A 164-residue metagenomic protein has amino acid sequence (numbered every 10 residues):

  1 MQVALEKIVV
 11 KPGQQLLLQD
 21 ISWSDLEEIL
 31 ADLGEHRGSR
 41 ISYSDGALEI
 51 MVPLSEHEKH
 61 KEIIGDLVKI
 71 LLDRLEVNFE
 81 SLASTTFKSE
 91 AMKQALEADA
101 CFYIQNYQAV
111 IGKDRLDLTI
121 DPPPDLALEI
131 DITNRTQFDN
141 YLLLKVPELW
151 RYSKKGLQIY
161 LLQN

Functional and structural regions predicted by a protein language model:
M1-N164: Gly/Pro/Ser/Thr-rich low-complexity, intrinsically disordered segments predominantly at protein N-termini
